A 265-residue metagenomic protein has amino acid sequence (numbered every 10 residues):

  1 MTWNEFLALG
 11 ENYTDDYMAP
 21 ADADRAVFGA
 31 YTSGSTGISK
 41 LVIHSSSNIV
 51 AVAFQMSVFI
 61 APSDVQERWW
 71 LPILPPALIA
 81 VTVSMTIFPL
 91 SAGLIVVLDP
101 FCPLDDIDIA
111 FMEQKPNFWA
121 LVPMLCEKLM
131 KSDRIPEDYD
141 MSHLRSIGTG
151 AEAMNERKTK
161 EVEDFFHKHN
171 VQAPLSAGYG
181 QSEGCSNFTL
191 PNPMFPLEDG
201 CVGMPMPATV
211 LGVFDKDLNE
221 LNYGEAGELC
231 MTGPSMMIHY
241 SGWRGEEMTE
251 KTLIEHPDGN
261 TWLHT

Functional and structural regions predicted by a protein language model:
M1, L7-Y31, I38, P62-W69: Conserved pre-ATP/AMP-binding loop-to-beta segment of ANL
F6-Y13, V42-S63, M194, M206: Conserved structural elements of the adenylate-forming
M18-P20, D199-P205, P257-L263: Short Gly/Pro-enriched turn/cap motifs at secondary-structure boundaries
M18-P20, V27-F54, N192: Conserved AMP-binding A3 loop
T32, G212-V213, I254: Hydrophobic beta-strand positions
V50-W69, P76-A120, K131-R134, V210: Conserved AMP-binding/adenylation subdomain of ANL enzymes
P116-L121, M130-E198, P207-V210, E220: Gly/Ser/Thr-rich phosphate-binding loop
N219-G224, E228-T265: Conserved ATP-binding/catalytic segment of the ANL
